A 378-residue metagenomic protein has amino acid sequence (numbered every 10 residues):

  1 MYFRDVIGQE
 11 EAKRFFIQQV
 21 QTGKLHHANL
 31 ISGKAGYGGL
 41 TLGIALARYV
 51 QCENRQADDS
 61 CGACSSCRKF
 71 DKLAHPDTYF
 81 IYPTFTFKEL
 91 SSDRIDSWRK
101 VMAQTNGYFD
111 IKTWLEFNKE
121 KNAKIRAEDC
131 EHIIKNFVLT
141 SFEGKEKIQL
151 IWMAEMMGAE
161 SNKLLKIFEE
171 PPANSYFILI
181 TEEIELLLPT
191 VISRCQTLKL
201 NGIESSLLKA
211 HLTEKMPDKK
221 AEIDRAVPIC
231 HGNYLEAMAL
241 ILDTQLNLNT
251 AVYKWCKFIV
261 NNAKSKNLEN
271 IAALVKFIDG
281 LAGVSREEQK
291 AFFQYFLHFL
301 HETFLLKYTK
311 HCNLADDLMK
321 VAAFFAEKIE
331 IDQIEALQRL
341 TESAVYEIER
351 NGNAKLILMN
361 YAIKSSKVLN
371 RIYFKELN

Functional and structural regions predicted by a protein language model:
Y2-A159: Clamp-loader machinery-focused feature within the broader ASCE/P-loop NTPase space
Y2-Y49, R55-D58, S65-K69, A173-Y176 (+2 more regions): Charged, glycine-rich active-site and insertion segments that engage polyanionic ligands
K135, K166, S193: Conserved adenine-binding aromatic site and its adjacent loop/helix in ATP-hydrolyzing domains
L139-F142, E170, E214: Secondary-structure boundary motif
E146-I148, W152-Y176, E183: Conserved Walker B catalytic segment
